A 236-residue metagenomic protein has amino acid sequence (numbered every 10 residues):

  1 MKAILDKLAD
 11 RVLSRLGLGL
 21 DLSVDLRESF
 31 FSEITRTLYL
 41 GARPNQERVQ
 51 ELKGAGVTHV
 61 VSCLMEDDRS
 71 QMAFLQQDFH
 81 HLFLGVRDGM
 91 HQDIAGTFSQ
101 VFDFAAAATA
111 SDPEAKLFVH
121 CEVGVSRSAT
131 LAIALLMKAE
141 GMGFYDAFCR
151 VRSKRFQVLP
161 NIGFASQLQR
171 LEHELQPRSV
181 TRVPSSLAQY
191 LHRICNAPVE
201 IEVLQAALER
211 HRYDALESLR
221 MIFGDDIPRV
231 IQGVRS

Functional and structural regions predicted by a protein language model:
M1-V24: Cytosolic, low-complexity regulatory segments enriched in Ser/Pro/Gly with interspersed Lys/Arg in eukaryotic signaling
G17-V119, V123, L131, M137-S179: Cysteine-based protein phosphatase catalytic domain of the PTP/DSP
Q169-S236: Short, amphipathic alpha-helical interaction segments embedded in low-complexity terminal/linker regions of eukaryotic
